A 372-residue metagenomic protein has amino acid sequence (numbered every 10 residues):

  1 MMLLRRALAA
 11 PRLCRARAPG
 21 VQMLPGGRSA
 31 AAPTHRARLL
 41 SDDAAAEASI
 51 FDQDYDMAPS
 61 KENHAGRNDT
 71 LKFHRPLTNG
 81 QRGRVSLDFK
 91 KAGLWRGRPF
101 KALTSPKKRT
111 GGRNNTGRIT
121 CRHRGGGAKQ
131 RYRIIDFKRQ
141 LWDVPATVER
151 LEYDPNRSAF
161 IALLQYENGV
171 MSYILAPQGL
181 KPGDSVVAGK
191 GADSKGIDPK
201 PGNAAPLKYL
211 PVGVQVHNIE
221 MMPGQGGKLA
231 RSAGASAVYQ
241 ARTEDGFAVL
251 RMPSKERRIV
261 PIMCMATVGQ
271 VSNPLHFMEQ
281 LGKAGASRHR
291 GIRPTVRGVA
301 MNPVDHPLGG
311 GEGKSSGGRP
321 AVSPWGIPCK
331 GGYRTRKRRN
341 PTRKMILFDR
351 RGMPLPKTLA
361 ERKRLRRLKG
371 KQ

Functional and structural regions predicted by a protein language model:
M1-L24: N-terminal chloroplast transit peptides
T34-R36: Intrinsically disordered, low-complexity segments and flexible domain linkers enriched for serine/proline and other
L39-D43: N-terminal plastid-targeting presequences
E47-R157, Q178-Q372: Basic, glycine/proline-rich low-complexity segments that contact nucleic acids
A159-Q165, S172-I174: Glycine-rich active-site/cofactor-binding loop and its immediate structural neighborhood
Y166-G169, S254: Short acidic-glycine loop/turn motifs at beta-strand connectors
M171-S172, R257: Short, mixed charged/polar active-site loops that provide acid/base catalysis or chelate metal/phosphate cofactors
